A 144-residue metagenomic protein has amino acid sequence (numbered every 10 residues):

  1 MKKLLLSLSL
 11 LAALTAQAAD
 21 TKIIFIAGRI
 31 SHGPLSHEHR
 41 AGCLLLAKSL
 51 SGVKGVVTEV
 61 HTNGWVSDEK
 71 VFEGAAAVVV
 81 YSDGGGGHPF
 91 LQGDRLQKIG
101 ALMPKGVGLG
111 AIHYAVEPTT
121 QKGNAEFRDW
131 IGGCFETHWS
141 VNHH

Functional and structural regions predicted by a protein language model:
M1-L4: Positively charged n-region of N-terminal signal peptides that target proteins for export
L8-A18: Hydrophobic h-region of N-terminal signal peptides that target proteins for export in Gram-negative bacteria
A18-A75: Aromatic-Pro/Gly-enriched surface loop or interdomain linker that acts as a lid/target-recognition segment
K22-A27, T58-V60, A76-S82, M103 (+1 more regions): Structural recognition of the beta-strand scaffold that forms the well-ordered cores of secreted hydrolase catalytic
S31-P34, V80-F90: The substrate-binding groove and active-site-proximal loops of carbohydrate-active enzymes, especially glycoside
G42-L46, A77-V80, Q97-G100, W130-I131: Short, low-complexity, polar/charged sequence segments that are solvent-exposed and flexible
L46-V53, Y81, L102-K105: Structured segments of extracytoplasmic/periplasmic soluble domains in secreted or envelope-associated proteins
G85-H144: A glycine-rich, often tryptophan-bearing local segment used as a flexible ligand/cofactor-contacting loop or short
